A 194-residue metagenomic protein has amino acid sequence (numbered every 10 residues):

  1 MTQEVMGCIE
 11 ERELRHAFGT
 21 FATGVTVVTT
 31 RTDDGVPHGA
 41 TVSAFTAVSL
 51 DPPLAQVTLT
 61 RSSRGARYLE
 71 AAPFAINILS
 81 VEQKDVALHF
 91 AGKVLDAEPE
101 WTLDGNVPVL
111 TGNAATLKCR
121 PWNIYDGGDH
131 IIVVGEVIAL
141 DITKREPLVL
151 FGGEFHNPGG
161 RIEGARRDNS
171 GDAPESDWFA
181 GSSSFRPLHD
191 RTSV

Functional and structural regions predicted by a protein language model:
T2-V194: Basic, polyanion-binding surface patches
